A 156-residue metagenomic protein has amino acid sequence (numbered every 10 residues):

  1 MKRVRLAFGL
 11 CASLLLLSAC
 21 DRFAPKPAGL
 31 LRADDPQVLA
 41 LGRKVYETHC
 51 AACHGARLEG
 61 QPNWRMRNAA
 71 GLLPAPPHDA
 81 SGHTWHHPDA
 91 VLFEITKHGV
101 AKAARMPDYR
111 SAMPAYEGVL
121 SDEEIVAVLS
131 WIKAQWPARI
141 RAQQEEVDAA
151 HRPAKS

Functional and structural regions predicted by a protein language model:
M1-F8: Bacterial N-terminal signal peptides that target proteins for export
L17-A19: C-terminal motif of bacterial Sec signal peptides marking the signal peptidase cleavage site
D21-V45, A142-V147, H151-S156: Electrostatic cytochrome c docking/interface patches
R22, A52-G55, A80, A115: Disulfide-rich extracellular modules and peptides
D35-E59, M66-A70, F93: Sequence/structural segment immediately N-terminal to covalent heme-attachment motifs in c-type and related
L39, V45-Y46, M106-Y109, L120 (+1 more regions): Short sequence/structural segments immediately N-terminal
E59, K102-A103, A134-A142: Inter-heme linker and motif-flanking segments adjacent to c-type heme-binding CXXCH motifs in c-type cytochromes
R67-K133: Extracytoplasmic electron-transfer domains, predominantly the class I c-type cytochrome c fold
